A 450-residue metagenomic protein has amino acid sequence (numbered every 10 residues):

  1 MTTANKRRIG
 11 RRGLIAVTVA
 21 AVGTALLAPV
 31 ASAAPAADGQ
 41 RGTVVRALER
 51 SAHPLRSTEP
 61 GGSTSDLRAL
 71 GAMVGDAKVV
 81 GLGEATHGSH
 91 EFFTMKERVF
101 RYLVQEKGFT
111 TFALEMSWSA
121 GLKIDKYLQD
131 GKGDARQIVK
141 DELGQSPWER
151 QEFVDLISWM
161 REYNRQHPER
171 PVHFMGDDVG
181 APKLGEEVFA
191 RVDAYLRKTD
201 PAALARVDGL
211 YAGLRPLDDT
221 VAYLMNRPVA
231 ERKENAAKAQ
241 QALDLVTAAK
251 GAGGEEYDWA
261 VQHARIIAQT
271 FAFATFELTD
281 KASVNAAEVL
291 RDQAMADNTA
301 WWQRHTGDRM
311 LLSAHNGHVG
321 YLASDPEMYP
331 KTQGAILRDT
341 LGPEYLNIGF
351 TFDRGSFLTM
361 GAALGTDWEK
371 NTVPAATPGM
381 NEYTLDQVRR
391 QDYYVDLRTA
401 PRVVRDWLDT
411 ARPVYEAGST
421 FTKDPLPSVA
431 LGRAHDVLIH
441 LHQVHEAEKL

Functional and structural regions predicted by a protein language model:
T2-K6, L14, S32-L450: Structured catalytic-domain cores with a bias toward divalent-metal coordination
I9-I15, V22: N-terminal export leaders
A20-G23, L48: Preference for short coil/turn "hinge" residues that link or interrupt alpha-helices
T24-S32: C-terminal segment of classical bacterial N-terminal signal peptides
